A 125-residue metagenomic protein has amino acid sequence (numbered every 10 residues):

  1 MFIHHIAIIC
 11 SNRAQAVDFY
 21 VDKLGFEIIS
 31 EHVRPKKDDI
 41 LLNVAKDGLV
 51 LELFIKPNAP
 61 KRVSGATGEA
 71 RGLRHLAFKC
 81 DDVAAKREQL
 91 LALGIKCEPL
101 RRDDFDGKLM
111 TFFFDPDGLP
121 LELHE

Functional and structural regions predicted by a protein language model:
M1-V17, L73-L76: N-terminal beta-strand motif that seeds the catalytic metal site of vicinal oxygen chelate
F2, D38, G72, G107: Exposed loop/turn and edge beta-strand positions of beta-sandwich/beta-sheet ligand-binding modules
H5-A7, L41-N43, H75-A77, M110-F112: Short aromatic/hydrophobic contact patches that present stacked aromatics for nucleic-acid/ligand binding
I8-V50, A92: Core segments of cupin and vicinal oxygen chelate
I29-S30, K37-D38, N58-S64, P99: A short, acidic/glycine-rich surface segment
E69-L90: Mid-chain, well-packed structural core segment of small domains
R87-E125: Vicinal oxygen chelate
